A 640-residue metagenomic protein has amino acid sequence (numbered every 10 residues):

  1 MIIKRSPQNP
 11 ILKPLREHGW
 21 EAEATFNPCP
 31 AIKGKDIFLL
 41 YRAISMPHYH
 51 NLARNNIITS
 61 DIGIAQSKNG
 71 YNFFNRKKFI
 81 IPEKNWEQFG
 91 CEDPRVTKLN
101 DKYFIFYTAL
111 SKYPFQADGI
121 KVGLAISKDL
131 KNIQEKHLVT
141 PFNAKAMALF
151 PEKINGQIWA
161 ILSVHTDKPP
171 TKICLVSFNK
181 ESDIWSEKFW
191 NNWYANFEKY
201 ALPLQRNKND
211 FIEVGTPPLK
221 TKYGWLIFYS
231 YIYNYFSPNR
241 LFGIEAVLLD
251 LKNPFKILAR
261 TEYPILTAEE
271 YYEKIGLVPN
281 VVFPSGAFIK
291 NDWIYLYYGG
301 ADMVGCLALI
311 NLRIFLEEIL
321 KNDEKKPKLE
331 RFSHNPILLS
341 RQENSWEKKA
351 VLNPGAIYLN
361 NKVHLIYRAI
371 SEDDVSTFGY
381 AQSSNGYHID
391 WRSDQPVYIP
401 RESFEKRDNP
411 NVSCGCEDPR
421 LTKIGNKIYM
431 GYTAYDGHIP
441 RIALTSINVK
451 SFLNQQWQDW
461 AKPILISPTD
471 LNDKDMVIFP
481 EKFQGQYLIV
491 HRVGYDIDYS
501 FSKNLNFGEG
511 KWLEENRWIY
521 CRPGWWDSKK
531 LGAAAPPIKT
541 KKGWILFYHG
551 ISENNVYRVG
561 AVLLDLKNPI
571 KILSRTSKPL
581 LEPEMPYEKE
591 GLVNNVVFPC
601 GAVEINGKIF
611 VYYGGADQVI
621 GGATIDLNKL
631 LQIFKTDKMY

Functional and structural regions predicted by a protein language model:
M1-E23, N27-F89, K98-A148, E152-D210 (+10 more regions): Beta-rich carbohydrate-recognition and catalytic domains
E92, M147, T216, S285 (+4 more regions): Structural signature of WD-repeat beta-propeller blades
N280, N594-N595, P599: C-terminal structured domain segments
A287-I289, A602-E604: Electrostatic interaction modules used in gene-expression and signaling proteins
G532: Short Gly/charged-rich anion-binding patches and loops
